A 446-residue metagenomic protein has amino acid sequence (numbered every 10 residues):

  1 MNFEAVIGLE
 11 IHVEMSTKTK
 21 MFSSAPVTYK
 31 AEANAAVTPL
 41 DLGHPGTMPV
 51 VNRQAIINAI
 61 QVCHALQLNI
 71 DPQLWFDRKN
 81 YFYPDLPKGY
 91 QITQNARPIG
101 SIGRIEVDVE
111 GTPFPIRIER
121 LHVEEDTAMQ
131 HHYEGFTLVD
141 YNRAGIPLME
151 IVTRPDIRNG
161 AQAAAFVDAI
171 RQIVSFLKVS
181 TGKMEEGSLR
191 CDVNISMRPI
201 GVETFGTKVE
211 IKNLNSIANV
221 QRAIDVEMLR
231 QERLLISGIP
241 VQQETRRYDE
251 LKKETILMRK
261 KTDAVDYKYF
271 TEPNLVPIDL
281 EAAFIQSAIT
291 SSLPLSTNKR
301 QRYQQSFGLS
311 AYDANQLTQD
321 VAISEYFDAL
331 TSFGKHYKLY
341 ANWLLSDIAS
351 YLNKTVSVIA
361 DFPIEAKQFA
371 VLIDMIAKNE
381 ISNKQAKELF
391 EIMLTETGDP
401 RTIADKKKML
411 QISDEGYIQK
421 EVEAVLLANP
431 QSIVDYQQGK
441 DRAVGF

Functional and structural regions predicted by a protein language model:
M1-P294, Q305, L309-A311, S332-H336: Basic, nucleic-acid-interacting segments
F3, Q162, Q319, H336-Y340 (+3 more regions): Secondary-structure capping and boundary motifs in well-ordered enzyme cores
A59, L317, L344, I348 (+3 more regions): Short alpha-helical scaffolding segments that buttress acidic/His motifs in well-ordered protein cores
G187-P199, Q304-D328, Y337-K354, K367 (+1 more regions): Core structural elements
S291-N298, Q305-G308, T318-I323, P363-Q368 (+3 more regions): Short acidic alpha-helix initiation/capping motifs at coil-to-helix transition points, especially at protein N-termini
R300-Q304, D328-S332, A349, A370-A377 (+1 more regions): Amphipathic alpha-helical segments within well-ordered protein domains
F333-G334, Y340, I348-P363, V371-I376 (+1 more regions): M16/insulysin-pitrilysin zinc metalloprotease superfamily fold
A360-A370, D374, N383-F446: Strongly charged, low-complexity linkers/loops
